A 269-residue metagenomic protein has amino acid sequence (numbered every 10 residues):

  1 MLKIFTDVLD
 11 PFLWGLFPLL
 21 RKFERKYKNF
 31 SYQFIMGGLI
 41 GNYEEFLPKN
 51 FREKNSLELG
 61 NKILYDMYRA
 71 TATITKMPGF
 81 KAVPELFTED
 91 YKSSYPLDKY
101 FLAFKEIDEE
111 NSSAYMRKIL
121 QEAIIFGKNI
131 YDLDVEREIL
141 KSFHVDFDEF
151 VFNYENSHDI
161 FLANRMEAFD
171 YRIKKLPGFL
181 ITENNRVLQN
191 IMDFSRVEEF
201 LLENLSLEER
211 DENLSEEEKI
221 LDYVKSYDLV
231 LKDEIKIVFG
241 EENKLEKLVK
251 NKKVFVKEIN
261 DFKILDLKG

Functional and structural regions predicted by a protein language model:
M1-K3: Extreme N-terminal starter segment of soluble prokaryotic enzymes
T6-L9, L16-E24, Q121-G269: C-terminal cap of thioredoxin/glutaredoxin-like
V8-D10, G38-L39: Short polar catalytic/cofactor-binding loops
P18-F126, K232: Structural alpha/beta surface segment adjacent to cysteine/selenocysteine redox centers across thiol/disulfide enzymes
